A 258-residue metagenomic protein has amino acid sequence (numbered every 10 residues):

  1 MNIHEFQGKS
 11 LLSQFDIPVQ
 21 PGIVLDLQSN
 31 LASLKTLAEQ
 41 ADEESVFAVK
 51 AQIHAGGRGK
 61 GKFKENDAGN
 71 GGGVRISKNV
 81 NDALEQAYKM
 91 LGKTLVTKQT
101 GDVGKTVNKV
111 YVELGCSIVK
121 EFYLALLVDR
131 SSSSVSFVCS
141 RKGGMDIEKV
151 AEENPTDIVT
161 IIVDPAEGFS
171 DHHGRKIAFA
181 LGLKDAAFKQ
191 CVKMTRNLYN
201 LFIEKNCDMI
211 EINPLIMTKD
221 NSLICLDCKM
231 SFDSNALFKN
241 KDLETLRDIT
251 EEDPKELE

Functional and structural regions predicted by a protein language model:
M1-I212, I216-E258: ATP-dependent carboxylate/acyl-activation modules
